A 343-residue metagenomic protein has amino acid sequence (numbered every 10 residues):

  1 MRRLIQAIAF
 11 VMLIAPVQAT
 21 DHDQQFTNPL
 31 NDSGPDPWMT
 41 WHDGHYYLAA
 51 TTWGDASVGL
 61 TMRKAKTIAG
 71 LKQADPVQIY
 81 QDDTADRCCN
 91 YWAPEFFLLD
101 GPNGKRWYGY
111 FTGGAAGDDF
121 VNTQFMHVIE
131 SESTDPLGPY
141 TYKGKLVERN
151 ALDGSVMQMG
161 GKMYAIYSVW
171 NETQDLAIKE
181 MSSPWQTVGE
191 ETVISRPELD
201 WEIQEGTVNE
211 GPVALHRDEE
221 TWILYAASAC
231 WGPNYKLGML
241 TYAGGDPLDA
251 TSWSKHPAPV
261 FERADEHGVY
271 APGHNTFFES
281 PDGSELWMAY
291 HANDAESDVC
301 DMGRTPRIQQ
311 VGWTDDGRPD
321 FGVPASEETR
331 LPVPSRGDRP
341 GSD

Functional and structural regions predicted by a protein language model:
R2-A9: Sec-dependent signal peptide recognition, specifically the positively charged N-region followed immediately by
F10-Q18: Hydrophobic h-region of N-terminal signal peptides that target proteins for export in Gram-negative bacteria
A19-D343: Carbohydrate-active catalytic/glycan-binding domains of CAZyme proteins, especially the secreted or lumenal ectodomains
